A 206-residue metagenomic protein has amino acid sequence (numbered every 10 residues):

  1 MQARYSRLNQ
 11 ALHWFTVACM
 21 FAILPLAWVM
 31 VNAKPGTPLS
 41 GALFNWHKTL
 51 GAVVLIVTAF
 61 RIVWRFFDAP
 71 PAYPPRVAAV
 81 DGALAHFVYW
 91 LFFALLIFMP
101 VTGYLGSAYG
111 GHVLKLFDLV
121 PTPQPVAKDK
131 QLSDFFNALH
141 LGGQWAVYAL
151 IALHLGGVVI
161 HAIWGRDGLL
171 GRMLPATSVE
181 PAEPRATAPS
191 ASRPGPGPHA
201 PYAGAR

Functional and structural regions predicted by a protein language model:
M1-R206: Membrane-embedded alpha-helical bundles that constitute the cytochrome b-like, heme-associated redox core of multi-pass
